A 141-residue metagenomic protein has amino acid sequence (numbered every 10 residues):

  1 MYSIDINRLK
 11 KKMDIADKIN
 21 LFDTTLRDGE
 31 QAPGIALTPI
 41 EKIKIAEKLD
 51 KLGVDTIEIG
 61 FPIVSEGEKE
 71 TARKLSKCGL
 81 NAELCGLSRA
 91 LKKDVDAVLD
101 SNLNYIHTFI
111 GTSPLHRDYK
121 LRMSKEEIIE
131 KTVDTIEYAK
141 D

Functional and structural regions predicted by a protein language model:
M1-I35: N-terminal amphipathic alpha-helix/helix-capping segment at the start of soluble metabolic enzymes
I15-I19, G53-D55, L80-L84, N102-N104 (+1 more regions): Short, well-ordered coil/turn segments that N-cap beta-strands
L21-E41, L84-L91, R117-E127: Active-site mouth loops of central-metabolism enzymes
D23, N104-P114: Non-cysteine beta-strand/loop elements that form the S-adenosyl-L-methionine
G29, L49, I106: Conserved, mostly hydrophobic/aromatic
A46, K69-R73, K92-V95, I129-E137: Generic structural signal for well-ordered alpha-helices, preferentially at hydrophobic/aromatic core positions
V54-L80, L87-S88, G111-M123: Glycine-rich, proline-tolerant flexible connector loops at the mouths of alpha/beta enzymes
L75-G79, D96-Y105, I136-D141: Acidic (Asp/Glu)-rich catalytic clusters
